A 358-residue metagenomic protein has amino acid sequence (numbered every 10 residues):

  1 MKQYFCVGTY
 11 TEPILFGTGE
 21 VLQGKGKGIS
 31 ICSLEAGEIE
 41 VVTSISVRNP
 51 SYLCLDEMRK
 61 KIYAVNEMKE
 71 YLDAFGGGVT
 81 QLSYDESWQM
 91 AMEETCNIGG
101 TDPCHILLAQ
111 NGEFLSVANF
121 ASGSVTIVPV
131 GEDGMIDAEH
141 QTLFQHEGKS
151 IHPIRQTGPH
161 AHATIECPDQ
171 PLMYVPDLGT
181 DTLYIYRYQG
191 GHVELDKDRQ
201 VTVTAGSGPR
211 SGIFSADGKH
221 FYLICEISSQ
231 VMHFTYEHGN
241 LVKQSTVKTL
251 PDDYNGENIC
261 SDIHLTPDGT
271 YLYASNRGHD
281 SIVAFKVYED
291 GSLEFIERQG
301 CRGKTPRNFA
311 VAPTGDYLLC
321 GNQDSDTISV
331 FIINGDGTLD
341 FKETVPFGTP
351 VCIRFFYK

Functional and structural regions predicted by a protein language model:
C6-G24, V65-G78, T126: Short, conserved, GDST-rich strand-edge loop motifs in beta-rich repeat architectures
T11-L15, M68-D73, A121-S124, T180-D181 (+3 more regions): Short glycine/acidic-enriched loop and turn motifs that connect beta-strands
C32-G37, L82-W88, V128-D137, Y186-V193 (+3 more regions): Short loop/turn segments immediately following beta-strands, especially the blade-tip and inter-blade linker loops
E40-G112: Blade-loop segments of beta-propeller domains
E40-I45, M92-C96, T142, G148-I154 (+4 more regions): A short beta-strand motif characteristic of beta-propeller blades
R48-E57, G99-Q110, E147-Q170, V203-H220 (+3 more regions): Beta-rich, blade/repeat-based domains predominating in secreted/periplasmic proteins but also intracellular
Q89-A163: Asp-box/WD-like beta-propeller blade repeats and closely related beta-sheet repeat scaffolds
